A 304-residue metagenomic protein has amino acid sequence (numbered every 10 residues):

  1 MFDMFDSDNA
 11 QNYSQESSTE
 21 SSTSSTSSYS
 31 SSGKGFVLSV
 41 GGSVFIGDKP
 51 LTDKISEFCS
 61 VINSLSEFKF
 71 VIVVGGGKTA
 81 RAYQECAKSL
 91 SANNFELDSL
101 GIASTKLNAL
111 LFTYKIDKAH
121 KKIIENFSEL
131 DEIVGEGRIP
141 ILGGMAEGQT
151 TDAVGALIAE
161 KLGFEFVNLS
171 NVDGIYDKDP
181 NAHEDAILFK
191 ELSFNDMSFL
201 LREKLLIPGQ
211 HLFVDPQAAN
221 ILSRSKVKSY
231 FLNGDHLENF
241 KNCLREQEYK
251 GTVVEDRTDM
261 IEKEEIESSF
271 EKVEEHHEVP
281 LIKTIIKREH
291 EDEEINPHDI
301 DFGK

Functional and structural regions predicted by a protein language model:
F2-K304: C-terminal catalytic "cap/lid" subdomain
